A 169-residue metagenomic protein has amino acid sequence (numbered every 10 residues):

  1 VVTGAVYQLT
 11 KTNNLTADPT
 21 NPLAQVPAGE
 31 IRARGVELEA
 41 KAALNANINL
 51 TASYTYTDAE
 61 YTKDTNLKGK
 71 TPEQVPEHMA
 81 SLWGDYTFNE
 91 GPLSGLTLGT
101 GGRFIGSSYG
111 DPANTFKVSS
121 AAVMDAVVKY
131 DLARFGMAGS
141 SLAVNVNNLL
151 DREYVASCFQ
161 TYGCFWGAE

Functional and structural regions predicted by a protein language model:
V1, E73-E169: Conserved C-terminal beta-signal and adjacent last beta-strands/turns of outer-membrane beta-barrel proteins
V1-T20, A24, E39, F165-E169: Short intrinsically disordered, low-complexity coil segments enriched in acidic
T3-T10, V26-D111: Gram-negative outer-membrane beta-barrel transporters
A5, D18-L23, L38, K70 (+3 more regions): Homeobox/homeodomain signature
N14-L23, T57-G69, S108-F116, E153-T161: Outer-membrane beta-barrel translocator domains and adjoining extracellular loop/strand segments of Gram-negative
